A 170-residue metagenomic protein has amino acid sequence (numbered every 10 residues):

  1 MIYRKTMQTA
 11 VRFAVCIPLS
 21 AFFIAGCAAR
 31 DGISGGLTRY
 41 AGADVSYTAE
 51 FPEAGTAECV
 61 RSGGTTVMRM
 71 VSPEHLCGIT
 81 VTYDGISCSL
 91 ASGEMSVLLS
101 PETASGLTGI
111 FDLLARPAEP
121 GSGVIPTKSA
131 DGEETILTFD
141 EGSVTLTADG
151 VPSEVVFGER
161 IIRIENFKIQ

Functional and structural regions predicted by a protein language model:
Y3-I17: Bacterial N-terminal signal peptides that target proteins for export
F23-G26: C-terminal motif of bacterial Sec signal peptides marking the signal peptidase cleavage site
A28-D31: Bacterial signal peptide processing site
S34-G63: Post-signal peptide N-terminal segment of mature Sec-exported envelope proteins
G35-Y40, V45, L90-E141: Flexible, processing/modification-adjacent segments and terminal tails in exported/periplasmic/extracellular proteins
T56-V60, V81, G142-L146: Hydrophobic/aromatic beta-strand elements that line small-molecule binding cavities or substrate pockets in beta-rich
V60-P117, G158-I162: An acidic-aromatic
V67-S72, S122-Q170: Gly/Pro-enriched, hydrophobic low-complexity segments that function as extracytoplasmic propeptides/linkers
